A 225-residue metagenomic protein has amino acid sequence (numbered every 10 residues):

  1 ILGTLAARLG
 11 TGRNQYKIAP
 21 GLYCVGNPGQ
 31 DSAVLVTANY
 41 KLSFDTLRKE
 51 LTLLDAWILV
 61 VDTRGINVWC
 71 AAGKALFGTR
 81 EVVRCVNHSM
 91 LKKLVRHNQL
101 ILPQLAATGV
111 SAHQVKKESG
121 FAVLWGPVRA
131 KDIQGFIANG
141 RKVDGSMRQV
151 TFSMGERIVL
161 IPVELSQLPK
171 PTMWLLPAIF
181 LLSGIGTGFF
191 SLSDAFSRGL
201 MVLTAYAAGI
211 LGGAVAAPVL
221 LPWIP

Functional and structural regions predicted by a protein language model:
I1-V128: Soluble N-terminal domains of membrane-associated systems
G3-L5, R141, V150, E164-L168: Catalytic or ion-coupling anion/metal-binding cores of large enzyme and transporter domains
L9, K17-L22, T151-S166: Cytosolic juxtamembrane amphipathic/interface segments immediately preceding and feeding into a transmembrane helix
S43-L47, G78, V82, S111 (+4 more regions): General structural feature for long, well-ordered alpha-helical segments within catalytic domains of soluble enzymes
V110, G120-V123, D144-Q149, S183-T187 (+1 more regions): Hydrophobic alpha-helical transmembrane segments
V115-Q149: Extended, hydrophilic extramembrane loops/domains of integral membrane proteins
I161-P225: Core alpha-helical transmembrane segments of integral membrane proteins
